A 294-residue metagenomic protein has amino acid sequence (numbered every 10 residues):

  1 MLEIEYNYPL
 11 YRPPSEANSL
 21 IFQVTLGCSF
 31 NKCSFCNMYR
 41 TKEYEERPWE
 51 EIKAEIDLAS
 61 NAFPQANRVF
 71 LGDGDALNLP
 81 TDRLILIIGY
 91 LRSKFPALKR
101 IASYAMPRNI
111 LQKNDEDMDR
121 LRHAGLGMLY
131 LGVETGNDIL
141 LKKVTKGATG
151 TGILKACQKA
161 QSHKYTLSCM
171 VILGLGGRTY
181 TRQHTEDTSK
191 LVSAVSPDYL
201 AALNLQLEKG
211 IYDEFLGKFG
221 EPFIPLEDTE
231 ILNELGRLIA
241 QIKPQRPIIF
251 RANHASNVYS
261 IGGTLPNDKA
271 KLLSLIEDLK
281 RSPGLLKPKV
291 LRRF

Functional and structural regions predicted by a protein language model:
M1-E16, F95, K190-F294: Auxiliary Fe-S-binding modules of radical SAM enzymes
Y8-E51: Canonical Radical SAM [4Fe-4S] cluster-binding loop centered on the CxxxCxxC motif and its immediate flanking residues
L20-F22, N67-V69, K99-S103, L129-L131 (+3 more regions): Hydrophobic faces of well-ordered beta-strands that scaffold small-molecule active sites in alpha/beta enzyme cores
C28, C36, I52, L71 (+5 more regions): Conserved, mostly hydrophobic/aromatic
I52, L84, N114, I153 (+3 more regions): Aromatic/hydrophobic pocket-lining residues that form the small-molecule binding cavity in soluble enzyme cores
S60-S162: Conserved SAM/AdoMet-binding glycine-rich loop
R108, G136-L140, A160-H184, L203-G210 (+1 more regions): Conserved strand-turn element in the central/C-terminal portion of the radical SAM core barrel that lines
E116-M118, G176-A194: Catalytic cores of alpha/beta
